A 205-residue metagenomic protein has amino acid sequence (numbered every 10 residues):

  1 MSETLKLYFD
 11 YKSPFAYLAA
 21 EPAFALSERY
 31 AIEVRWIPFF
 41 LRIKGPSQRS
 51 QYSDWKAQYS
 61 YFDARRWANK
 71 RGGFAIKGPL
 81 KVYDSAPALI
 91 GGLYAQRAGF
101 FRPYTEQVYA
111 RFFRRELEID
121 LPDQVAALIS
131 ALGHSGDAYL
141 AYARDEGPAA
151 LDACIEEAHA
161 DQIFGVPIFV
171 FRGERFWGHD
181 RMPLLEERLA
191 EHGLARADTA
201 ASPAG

Functional and structural regions predicted by a protein language model:
T4-K6, D10-I32, Q107-G205: C-terminal cap of thioredoxin/glutaredoxin-like
Y11, F15-F112, R196-G205: Structural alpha/beta surface segment adjacent to cysteine/selenocysteine redox centers across thiol/disulfide enzymes
